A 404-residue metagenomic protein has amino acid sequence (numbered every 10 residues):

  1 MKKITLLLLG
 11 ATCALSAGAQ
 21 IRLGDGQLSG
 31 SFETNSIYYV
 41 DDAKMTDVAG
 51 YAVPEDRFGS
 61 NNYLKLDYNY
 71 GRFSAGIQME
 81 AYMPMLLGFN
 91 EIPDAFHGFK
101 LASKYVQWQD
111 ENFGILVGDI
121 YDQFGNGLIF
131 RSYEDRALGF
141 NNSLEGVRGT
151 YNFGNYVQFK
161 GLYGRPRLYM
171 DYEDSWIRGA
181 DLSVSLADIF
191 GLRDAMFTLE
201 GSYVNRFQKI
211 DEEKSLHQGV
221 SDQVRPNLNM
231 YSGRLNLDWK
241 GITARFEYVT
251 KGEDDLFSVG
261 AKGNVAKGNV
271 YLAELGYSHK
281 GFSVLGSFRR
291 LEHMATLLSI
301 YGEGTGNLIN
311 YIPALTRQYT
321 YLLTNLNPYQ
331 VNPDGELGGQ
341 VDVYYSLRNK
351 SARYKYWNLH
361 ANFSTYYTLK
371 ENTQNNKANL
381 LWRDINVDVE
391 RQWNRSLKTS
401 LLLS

Functional and structural regions predicted by a protein language model:
M1-I4: Positively charged n-region of N-terminal signal peptides that target proteins for export
G10-G18: Hydrophobic h-region of N-terminal signal peptides that target proteins for export in Gram-negative bacteria
I21-Q27, E33, I37-G59, N69 (+5 more regions): Signature for the C-terminal beta-barrel architecture of outer-membrane proteins
N62-L66: Histidine-anchored nucleotide/phosphate-binding helix
K100-A102: Extended catalytic core of nucleotide-activated donor transferases of GT-like folds
K104-Q107: N-terminal accessory beta-strand-rich subdomains and adjacent acidic, glycine-rich linkers that precede catalytic cores
I120, F124, Y133-E134: Acidic, small-polar-rich N-terminal luminal/periplasmic segments of exported/outer-membrane proteins
